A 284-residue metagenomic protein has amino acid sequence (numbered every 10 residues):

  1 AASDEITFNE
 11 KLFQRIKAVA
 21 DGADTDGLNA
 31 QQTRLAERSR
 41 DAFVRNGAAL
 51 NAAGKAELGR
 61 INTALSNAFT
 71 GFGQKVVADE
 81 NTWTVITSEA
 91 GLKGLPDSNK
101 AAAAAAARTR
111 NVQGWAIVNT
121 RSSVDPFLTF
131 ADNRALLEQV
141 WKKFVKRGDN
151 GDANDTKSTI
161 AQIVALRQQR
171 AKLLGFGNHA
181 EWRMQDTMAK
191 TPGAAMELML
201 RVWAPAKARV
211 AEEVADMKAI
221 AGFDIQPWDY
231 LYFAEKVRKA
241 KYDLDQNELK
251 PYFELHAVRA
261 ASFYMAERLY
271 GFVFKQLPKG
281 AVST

Functional and structural regions predicted by a protein language model:
A1-W182: Noncatalytic, helix-rich "gating/capping" subdomain that lines the substrate-entry/channel surface of large enzyme
Q31, L35, N67, Q74 (+3 more regions): Active-site-proximal, well-structured secondary-structure segments within enzyme catalytic domains
